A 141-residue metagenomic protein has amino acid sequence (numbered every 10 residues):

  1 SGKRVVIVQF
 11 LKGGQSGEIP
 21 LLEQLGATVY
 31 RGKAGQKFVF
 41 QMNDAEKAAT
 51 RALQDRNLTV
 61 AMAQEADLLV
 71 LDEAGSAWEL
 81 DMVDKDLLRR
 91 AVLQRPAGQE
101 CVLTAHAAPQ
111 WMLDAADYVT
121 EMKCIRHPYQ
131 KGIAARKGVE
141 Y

Functional and structural regions predicted by a protein language model:
S1-M62: Conserved P-loop
Q9-F10, K33, E73-A74, A105-H106: Short secondary-structure boundary segments
V60-M62, A74-Y141: Replace "adjacent to P-loop NTPase cores in ATP/GTP-dependent enzymes" with "adjacent to NTP-binding cores
